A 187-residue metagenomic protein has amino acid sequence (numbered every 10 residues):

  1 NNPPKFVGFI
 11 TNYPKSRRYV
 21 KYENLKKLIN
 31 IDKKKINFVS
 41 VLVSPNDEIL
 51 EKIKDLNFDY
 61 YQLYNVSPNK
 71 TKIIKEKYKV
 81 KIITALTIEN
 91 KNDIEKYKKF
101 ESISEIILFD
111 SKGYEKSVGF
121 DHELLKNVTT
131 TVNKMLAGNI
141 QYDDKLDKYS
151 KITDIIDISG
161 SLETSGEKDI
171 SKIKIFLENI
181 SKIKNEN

Functional and structural regions predicted by a protein language model:
N1, I94-S102, K145-K148: Short amphipathic alpha-helices and their capping/turn segments at secondary-structure boundaries
N1-I31: Basic, often amphipathic N-terminal segments
N2-P3, K34, L56-N57, Y78 (+3 more regions): Short, structured coil segments at secondary-structure junctions
P4-K15, Y64-S67, K112-K116, I152-K174: Glycine-rich phosphate-binding active-site loops on the catalytic face of alpha/beta enzymes
G8-Y19, N37-P45, I49-K75, V80-K99 (+2 more regions): Catalytic beta/alpha-barrel core
K21-I31, K72-K77, S159-N187: C-terminal helical cap(s) of enzyme catalytic domains, especially alpha/beta-barrels
Y61, I107, D121, L125 (+3 more regions): Conserved, mostly hydrophobic/aromatic
K134-K145, E163: A C-terminal functional module that forms or caps the active site or interfaces directly with catalytic machinery
